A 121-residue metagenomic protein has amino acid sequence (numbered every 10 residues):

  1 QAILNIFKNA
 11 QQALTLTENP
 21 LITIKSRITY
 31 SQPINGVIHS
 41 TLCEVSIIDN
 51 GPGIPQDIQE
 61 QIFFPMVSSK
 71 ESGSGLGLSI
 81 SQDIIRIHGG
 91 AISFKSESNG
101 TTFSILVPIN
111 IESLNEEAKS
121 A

Functional and structural regions predicted by a protein language model:
L14, P52-P55: A short glycine-centered beta->alpha linker in the GHKL/HATPase_c
N19-Q32: Short beta-strand/loop element within the Bergerat-fold HATPase_c
L21, L42, G53, G75 (+1 more regions): Glycine-rich nucleotide-binding loop
T41-L42, I54-M66, A121: Short conserved segment of the HATPase_c
D49: Acidic ATP/Mg2+-coordinating residue in the GHKL
G77, S81: Short alpha-helical Gxxx[C/S/T] motif in the catalytic ATP-binding
